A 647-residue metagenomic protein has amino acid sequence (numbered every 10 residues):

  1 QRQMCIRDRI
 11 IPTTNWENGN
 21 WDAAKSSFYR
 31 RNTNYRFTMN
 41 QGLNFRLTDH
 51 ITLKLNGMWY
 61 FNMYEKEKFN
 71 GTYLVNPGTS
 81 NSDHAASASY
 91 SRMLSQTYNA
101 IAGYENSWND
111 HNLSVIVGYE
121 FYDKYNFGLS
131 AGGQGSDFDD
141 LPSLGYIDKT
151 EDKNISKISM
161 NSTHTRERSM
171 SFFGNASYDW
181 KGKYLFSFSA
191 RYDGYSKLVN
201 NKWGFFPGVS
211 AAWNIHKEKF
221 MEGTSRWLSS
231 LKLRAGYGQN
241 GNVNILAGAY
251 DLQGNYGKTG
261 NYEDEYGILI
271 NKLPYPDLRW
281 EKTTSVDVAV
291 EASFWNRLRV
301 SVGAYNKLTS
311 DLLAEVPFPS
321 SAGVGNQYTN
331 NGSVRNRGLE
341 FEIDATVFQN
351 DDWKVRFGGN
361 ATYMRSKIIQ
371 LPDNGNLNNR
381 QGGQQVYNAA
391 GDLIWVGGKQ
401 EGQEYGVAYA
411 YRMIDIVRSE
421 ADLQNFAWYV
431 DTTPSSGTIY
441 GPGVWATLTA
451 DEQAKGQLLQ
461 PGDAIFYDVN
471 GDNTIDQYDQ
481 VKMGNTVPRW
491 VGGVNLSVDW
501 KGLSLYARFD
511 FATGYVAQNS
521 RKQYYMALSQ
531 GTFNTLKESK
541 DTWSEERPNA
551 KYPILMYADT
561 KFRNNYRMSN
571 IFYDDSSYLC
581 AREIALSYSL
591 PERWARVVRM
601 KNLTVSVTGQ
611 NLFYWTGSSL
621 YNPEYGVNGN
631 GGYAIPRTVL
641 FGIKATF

Functional and structural regions predicted by a protein language model:
R2-I6: Short, small-residue-biased leader/transition segments that mark boundaries at the very start of proteins
I10-N70, S80-K399, M568-F647: Extracellular/periplasmic, surface-exposed regions of secreted and cell-surface proteins
D22, Y195, A446, L458-P461 (+2 more regions): Extracytoplasmic gating/loop element in the C-terminal half of outer-membrane beta-barrel translocons and assembly
N70-T72, A131-S136, D510-T513, S520-Y525: Short Gly/aromatic-enriched secondary-structure transition segments
S130-G135, T329, F348-K482: Conserved small-residue
E315-P317, I475, Q523-Y525: Conserved active-site-proximal loop/helix segments of enzymes involved in bacterial cell-wall and related
